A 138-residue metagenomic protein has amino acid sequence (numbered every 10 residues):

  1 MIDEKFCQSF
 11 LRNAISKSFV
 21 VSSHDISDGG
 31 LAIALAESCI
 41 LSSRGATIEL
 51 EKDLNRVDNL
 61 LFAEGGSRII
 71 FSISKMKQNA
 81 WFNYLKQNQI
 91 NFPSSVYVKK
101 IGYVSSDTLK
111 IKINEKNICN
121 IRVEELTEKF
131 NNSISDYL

Functional and structural regions predicted by a protein language model:
M1-A63, K75-L138: Intein/HINT protein-splicing elements and their conserved insertion hotspots or analogous self-processing inserts
I70-S74: Short hydrophobic/aromatic beta-strand micro-patches that form the beta-sheet surface supporting nucleotide- or nucleic
